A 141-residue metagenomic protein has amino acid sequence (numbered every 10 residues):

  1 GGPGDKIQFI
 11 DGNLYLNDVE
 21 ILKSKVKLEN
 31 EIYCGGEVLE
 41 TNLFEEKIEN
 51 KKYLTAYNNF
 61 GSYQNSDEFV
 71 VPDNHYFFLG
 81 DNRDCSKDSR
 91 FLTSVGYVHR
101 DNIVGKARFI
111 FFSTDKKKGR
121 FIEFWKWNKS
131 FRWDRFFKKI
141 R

Functional and structural regions predicted by a protein language model:
G2-R141: Soluble "head" domains of membrane/secretory-pathway proteins
